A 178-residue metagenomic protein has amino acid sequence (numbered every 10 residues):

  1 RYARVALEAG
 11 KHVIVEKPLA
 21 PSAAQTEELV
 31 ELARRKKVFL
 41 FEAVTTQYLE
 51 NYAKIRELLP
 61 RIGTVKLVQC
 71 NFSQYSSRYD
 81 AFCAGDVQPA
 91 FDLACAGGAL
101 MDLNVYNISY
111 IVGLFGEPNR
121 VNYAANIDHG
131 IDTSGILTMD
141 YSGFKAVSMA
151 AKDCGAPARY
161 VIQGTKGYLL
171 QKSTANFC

Functional and structural regions predicted by a protein language model:
R1-Q47: Beta-strand-loop-alpha-helix segment that lines the small-molecule cofactor/substrate pocket of alpha/beta enzymes
A3-E8, E27-V30, K54-L58, A81-D86 (+2 more regions): Short, glycine/charged-enriched secondary-structure capping and boundary segments
E16, N71, Q163: Alpha/beta-hydrolase-fold catalytic nucleophile elbow
P18, V44-Q47, F72, I127 (+1 more regions): Structured beta->alpha junctions
S22, Y75-D80, A156-A158, L170-K172: A short beta-to-alpha transition loop/helix N-cap that caps and shapes the active-site region
T46-N119: Predominantly a Rossmann-like dinucleotide-binding segment in NAD(P)-dependent oxidoreductases
N107-F177: Contiguous beta-strand/loop segments that form the cofactor/metal-binding neighborhood of enzyme cores
